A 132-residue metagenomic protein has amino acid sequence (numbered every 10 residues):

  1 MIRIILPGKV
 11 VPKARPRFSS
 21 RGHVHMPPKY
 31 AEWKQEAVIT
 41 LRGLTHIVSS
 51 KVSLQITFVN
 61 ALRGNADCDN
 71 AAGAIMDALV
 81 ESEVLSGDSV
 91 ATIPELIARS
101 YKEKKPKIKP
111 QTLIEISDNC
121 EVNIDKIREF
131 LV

Functional and structural regions predicted by a protein language model:
M1-V132: Acidic, proline/glycine-enriched N-terminal capping motif
